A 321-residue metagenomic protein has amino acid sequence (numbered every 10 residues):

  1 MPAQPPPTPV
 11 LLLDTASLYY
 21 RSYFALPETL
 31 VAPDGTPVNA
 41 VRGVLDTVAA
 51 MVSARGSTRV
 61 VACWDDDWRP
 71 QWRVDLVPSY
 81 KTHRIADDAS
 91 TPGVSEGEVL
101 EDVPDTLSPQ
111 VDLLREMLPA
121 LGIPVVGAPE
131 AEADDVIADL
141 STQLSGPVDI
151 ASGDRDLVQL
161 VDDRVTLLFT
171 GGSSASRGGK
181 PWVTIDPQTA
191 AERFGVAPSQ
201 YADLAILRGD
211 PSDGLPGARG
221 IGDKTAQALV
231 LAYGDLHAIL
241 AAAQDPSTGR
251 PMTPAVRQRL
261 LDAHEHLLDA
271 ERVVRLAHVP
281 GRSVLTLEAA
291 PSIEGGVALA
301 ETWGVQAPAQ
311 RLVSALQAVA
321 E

Functional and structural regions predicted by a protein language model:
P2-P7, G56-V61, R164, P181-E321: Non-catalytic nucleic-acid-binding/docking modules located in mid-to-C-terminal regions of nucleic-acid enzymes
Q4-A151, R155, Q159-S176, L268 (+1 more regions): Noncatalytic, basic helical substrate-engagement surface that gates or grips nucleic-acid strands
